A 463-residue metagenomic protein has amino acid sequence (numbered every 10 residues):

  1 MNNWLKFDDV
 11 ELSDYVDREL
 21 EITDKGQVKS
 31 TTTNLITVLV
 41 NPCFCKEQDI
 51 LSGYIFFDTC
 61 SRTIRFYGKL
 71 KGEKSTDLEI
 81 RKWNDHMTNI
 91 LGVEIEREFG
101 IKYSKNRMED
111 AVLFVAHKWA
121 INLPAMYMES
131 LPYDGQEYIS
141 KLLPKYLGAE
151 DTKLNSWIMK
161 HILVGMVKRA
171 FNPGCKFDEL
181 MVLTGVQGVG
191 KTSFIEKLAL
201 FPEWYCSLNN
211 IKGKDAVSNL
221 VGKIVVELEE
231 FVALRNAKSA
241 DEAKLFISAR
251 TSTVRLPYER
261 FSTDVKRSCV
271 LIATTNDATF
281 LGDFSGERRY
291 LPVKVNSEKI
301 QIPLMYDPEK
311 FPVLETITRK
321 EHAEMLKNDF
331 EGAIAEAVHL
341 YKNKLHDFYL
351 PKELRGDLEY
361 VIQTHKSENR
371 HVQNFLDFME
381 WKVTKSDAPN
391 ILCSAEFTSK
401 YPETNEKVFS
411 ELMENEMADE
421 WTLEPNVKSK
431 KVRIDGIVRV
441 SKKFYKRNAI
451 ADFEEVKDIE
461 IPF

Functional and structural regions predicted by a protein language model:
M1-E137, W157, K407, D419-L423 (+2 more regions): N-terminal nucleic-acid engagement/recognition segments and initiation subdomains in replication, restriction
T23, K197, E242-L245: Terminal, non-catalytic protein-protein interaction segments that mediate quaternary/complex assembly
P42, V93, D110-F114, H161-R169 (+1 more regions): Short, hydrophobic/amphipathic alpha-helical patches that form generic packing surfaces within helical domains
I90-I95, G135-K153, E309-R319: Short amphipathic alpha-helical segments and their helix-coil junctions
G92, S140, T192, S394 (+1 more regions): Generic structural marker for isolated residues within well-ordered, non-membrane alpha-helices of soluble domains
F99-N122, K176, E203-L208, K214-D241 (+4 more regions): Feature primarily recognizes SF3-like P-loop helicase cores of small DNA viruses
V112-V221: P-loop NTPase catalytic core of nucleic-acid-dependent motor ATPases
